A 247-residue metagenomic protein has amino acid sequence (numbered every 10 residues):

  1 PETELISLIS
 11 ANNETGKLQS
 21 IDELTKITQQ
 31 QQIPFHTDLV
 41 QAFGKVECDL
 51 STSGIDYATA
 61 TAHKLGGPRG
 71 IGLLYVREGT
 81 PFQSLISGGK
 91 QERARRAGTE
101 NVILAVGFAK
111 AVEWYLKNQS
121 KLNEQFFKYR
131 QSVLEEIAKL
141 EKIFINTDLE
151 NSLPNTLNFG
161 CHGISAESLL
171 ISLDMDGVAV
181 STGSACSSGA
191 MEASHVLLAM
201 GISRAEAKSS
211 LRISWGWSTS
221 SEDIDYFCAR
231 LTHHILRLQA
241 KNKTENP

Functional and structural regions predicted by a protein language model:
P1-P247: Pyridoxal 5′-phosphate
